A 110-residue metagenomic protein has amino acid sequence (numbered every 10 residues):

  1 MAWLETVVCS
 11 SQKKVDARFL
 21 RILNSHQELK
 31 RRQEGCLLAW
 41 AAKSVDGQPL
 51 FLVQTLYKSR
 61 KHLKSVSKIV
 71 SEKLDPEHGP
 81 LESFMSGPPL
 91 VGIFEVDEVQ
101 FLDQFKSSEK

Functional and structural regions predicted by a protein language model:
A2-S10, L38-S71, S108: Short, well-ordered beta-strand segments in beta-rich or mixed alpha/beta enzyme and ligand-binding folds
S10-I22: Short, surface-exposed ligand-recognition loops at beta-strand->loop->(often short) alpha-helix junctions that present
S11-K13, S59, E95-E98: Non-catalytic surface loops within mature trypsin-like serine protease
V15-A17, Q27-L29, A41-K43: Intrinsically disordered, low-complexity segments enriched in polar/charged residues with Gly/Pro, especially when
S25-L37, L56-I93: An amphipathic, aromatic/His-enriched active-site/gating alpha helix that lines ligand/cofactor pockets
L38-L50, P76-K110: Glycine-rich beta-strand-turn "strand-cap" elements at beta-sheet edges
